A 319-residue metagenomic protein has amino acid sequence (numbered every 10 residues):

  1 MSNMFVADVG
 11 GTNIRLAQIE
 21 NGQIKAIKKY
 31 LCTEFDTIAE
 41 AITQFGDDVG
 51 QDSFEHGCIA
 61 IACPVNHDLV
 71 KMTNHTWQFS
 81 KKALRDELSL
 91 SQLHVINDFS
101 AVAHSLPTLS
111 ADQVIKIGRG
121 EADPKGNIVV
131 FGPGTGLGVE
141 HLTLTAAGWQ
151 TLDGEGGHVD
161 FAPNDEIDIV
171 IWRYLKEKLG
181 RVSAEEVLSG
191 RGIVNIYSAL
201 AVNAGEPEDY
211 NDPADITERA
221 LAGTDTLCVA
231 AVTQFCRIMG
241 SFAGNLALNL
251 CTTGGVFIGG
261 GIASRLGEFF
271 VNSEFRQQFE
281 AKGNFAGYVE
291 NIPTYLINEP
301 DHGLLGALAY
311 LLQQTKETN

Functional and structural regions predicted by a protein language model:
M1, D52-H56, L90, K125 (+1 more regions): A general structural motif
M1-Q51, I169-N319: ATP-binding/phosphotransfer module of carbohydrate and carboxylate kinases, centering on a glycine-rich
G10, G57-C63, D98, P133-T135 (+1 more regions): Glycine-rich beta-strand-to-loop/alpha-helix junction loops that act as flexible
I14, P64-N66, G136-E140, N195 (+1 more regions): Short, acidic Gly/Pro/Ser/Thr-rich loop/turn segments
V49-V95, S100-Q113, R265-E268: Short beta-strand-loop/turn "lid" adjacent to the catalytic site in phosphate-handling enzymes
M72-H75, H94-A101, G120-D123, V130-P133 (+1 more regions): Active-site nucleophile and cofactor-binding loops and adjacent substrate-binding regions of central metabolic enzymes
Q92-D123, A214-T226, T233, S241: ATP-dependent carbohydrate kinase catalytic cores
K116-S183, E268, E274-E280, A286: Glycine-rich phosphate-binding loop of actin/hexokinase-like ATP-binding domains
